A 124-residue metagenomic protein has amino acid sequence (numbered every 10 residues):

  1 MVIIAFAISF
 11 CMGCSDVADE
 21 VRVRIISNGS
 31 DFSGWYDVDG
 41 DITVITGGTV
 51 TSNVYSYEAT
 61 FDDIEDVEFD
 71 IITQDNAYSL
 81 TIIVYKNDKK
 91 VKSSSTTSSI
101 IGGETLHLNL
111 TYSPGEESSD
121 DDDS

Functional and structural regions predicted by a protein language model:
M1-S9: Bacterial N-terminal signal peptides
I8-S30, D122: Bacterial Sec-dependent N-terminal signal peptides
V21, S30-G34, V67, Y78-L80: Short beta-strand/loop motifs in extracellular/secreted proteins, especially within beta-sandwich accessory domains
V23-I26, D63-Q74: Hydrophobic beta-strand segments within beta-rich accessory/binding domains
R24, T81-Y85: Beta-strand signatures of extracellular beta-sandwich domains
I42-D62, K92-I101: Short, solvent-exposed S/T- and G/P-enriched segments that are highly enriched in secreted/extracellular and lumenal
N53-A59, V67, E104-L110: Short strand-edge motifs at loop-to-beta-strand transitions and within beta-strands of extracellular beta-rich domains
T97-S124: C-terminal partner/receptor-binding element of secreted or periplasmic proteins
